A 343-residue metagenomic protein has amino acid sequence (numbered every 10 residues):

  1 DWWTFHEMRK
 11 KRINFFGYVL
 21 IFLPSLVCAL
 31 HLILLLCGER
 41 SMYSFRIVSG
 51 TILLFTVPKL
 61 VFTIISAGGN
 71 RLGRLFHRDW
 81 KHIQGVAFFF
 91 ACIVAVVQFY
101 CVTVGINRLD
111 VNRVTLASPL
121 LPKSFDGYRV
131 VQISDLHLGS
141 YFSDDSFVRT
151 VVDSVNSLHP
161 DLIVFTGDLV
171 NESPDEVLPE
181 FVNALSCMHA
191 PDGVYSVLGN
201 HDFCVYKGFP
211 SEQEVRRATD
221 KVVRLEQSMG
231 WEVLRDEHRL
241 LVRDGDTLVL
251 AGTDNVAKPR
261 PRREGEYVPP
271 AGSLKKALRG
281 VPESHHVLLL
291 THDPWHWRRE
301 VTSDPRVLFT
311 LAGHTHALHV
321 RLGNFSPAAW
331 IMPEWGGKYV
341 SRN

Functional and structural regions predicted by a protein language model:
D1-E7, V61-F62, S66-A67, V97-L121 (+1 more regions): Binuclear metal-dependent phosphoesterase catalytic core
D1-N107: Non-catalytic terminal accessory segments
N107-N112, A117-R224, M229-E232: Membrane-embedded segments
R113, G127-S140, T247-A257, L288-H292: Active-site-proximal beta-strand elements of phosphoester/diester hydrolases
A117-V131, W231-E232, H238-A251, P282-H286 (+2 more regions): Beta-strand-turn-beta hairpins that frame and shape the catalytic cleft of phosphate-ester-processing enzymes
S134-L138, G167-L169, N200-D202, E237-H238 (+3 more regions): Active-site metal-binding loops of divalent metal-dependent hydrolases
S186, V249, L288, D293-N343: Conserved beta-sheet core of the metallophosphoesterase superfamily
Y206-W231, R243-V287, W297: Binuclear metal-dependent hydrolase catalytic cores centered on His/Asp/Glu-rich metal-binding motifs
